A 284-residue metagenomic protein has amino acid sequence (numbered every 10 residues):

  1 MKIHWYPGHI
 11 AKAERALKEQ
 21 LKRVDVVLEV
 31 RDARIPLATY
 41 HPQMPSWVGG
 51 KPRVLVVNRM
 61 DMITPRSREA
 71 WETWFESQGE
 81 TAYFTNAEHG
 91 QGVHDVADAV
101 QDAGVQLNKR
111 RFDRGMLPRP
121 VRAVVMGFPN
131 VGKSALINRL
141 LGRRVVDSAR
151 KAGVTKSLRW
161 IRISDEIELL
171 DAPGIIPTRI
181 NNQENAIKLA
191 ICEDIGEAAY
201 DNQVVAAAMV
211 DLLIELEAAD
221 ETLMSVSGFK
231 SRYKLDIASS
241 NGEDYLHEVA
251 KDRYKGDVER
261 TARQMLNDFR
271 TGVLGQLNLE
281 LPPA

Functional and structural regions predicted by a protein language model:
M1-V26, R34-Q43, W47-R53, M60 (+3 more regions): Helix-rich effector regions associated with P-loop NTPase G domains
E29: Redox-cofactor binding/interface segments in oxidoreductases and associated redox assembly factors
V54, D61-M126, V145: Canonical P-loop GTPase G-domain recognition
Q91-V93, F128, K133, V154 (+1 more regions): Gly/Ser/Thr-rich helix-start
D95, A99, A135, A208 (+1 more regions): Alpha-helical scaffold segments in soluble metabolic enzymes
L107-R111, N138, R144-R150, E217-E221: Short, structured loop/turn "capping" segments at alpha-beta junctions
M116-P118, R139-L140, I161-R162: Solvent-exposed alpha-helices and their adjacent loops that cap or buttress functional pockets in soluble metabolic
R122-G142, V146, A172: Glycine-rich phosphate-binding P-loop
